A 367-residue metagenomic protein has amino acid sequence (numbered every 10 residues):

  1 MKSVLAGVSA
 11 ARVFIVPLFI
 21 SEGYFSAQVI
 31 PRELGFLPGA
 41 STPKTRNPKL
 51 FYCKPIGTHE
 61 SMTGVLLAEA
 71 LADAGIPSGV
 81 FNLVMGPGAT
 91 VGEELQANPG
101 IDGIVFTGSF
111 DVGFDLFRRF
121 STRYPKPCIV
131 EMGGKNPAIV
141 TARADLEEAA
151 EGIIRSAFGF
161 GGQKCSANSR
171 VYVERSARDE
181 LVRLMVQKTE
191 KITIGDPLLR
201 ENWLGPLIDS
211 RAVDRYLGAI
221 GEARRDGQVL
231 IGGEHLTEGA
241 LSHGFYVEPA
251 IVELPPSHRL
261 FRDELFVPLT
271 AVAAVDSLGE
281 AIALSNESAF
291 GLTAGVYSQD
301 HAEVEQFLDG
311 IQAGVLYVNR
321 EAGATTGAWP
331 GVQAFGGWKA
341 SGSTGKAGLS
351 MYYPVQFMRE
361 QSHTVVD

Functional and structural regions predicted by a protein language model:
M1-L66, D73: Extended amphipathic ligand-handling, pore-lining, and cofactor/metal-binding catalytic surfaces
M1-V4, I30, L34, G64-L67 (+7 more regions): Hydrophobic packing residues within well-ordered alpha-helices of enzyme cores
K2-L5, G92-E93, G279-I282: Short hydrophobic/charged patches on amphipathic alpha-helices used for structural packing and interfaces
V16, V84-P87, T107, S298 (+1 more regions): Conserved residues at the C-terminal ends of beta-strands
E60-A70, V84-T90, A142-A144, A274-L278: ATP-dependent adenylate-forming carboxylate-activation enzymes
L67, N82-V105: A structured beta-alpha segment of the ubiquitous adenosine-cofactor-binding alpha/beta core
A70, G75, V80, A97-N98 (+5 more regions): ALDH superfamily catalytic-core signature
I76, N98-I101, I139, T193-I194 (+3 more regions): Conserved C-terminal structural/oligomerization subdomain of aldehyde/semialdehyde dehydrogenase
